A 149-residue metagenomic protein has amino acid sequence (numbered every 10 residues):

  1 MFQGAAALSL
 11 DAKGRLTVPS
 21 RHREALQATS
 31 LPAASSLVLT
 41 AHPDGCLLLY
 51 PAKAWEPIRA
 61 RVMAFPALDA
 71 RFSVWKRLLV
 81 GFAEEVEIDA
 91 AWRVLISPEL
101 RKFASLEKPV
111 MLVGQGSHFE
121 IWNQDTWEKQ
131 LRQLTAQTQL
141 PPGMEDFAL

Functional and structural regions predicted by a protein language model:
Q3-G45: A positional/architectural concept
G14-V18, Y50, W92-I96, L100 (+1 more regions): Short, structured motif recognition centered on aromatic/hydrophobic residues
A25-L26, P57-I58, W127-L131: Short, charged/polar, Gly/Pro-enriched secondary-structure boundary elements
A28-S30, R61, E107, Q133-L134: Residue-level signal for well-ordered alpha-helical positions
T29-G45, S105-W122, T126, Q139: A short beta-strand-loop micro-motif that forms or neighbors metal/cofactor- and ligand-binding patches at active-site
L47-E85: Helix-adjacent hinge/juxtasegments
E84-R93, P98-E107: Beta-rich strand-turn-strand
D125-L149: Short, Lys/Arg-rich amphipathic alpha-helical interaction segments that bind nucleic acids or acidic protein surfaces
